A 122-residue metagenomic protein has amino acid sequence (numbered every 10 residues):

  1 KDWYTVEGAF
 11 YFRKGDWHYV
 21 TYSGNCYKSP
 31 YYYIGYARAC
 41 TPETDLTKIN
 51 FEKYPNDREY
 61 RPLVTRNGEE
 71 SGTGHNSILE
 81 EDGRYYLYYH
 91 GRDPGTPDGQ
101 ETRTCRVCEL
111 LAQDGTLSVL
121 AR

Functional and structural regions predicted by a protein language model:
K1-R122: Carbohydrate-active catalytic/glycan-binding domains of CAZyme proteins, especially the secreted or lumenal ectodomains
